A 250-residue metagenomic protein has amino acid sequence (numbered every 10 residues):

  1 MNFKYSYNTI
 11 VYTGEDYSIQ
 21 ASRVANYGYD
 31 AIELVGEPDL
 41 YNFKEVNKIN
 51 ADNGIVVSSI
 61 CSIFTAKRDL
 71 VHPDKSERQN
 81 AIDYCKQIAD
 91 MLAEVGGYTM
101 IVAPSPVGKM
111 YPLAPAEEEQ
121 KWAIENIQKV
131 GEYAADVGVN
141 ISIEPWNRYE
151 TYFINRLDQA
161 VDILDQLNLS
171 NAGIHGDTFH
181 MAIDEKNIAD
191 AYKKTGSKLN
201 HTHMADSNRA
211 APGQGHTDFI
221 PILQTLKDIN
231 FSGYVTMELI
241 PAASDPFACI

Functional and structural regions predicted by a protein language model:
M1-A25, L40, G96, I154-G176 (+1 more regions): Histidine-acidic metal/acid-base catalytic patches
M1-E94, L169, S197, A248: N-terminal pre-domain/capping segments
V11, P38, C61-A66, Y98 (+3 more regions): Short, flexible active-site-adjacent loop segments at beta-strand->alpha-helix junctions, enriched in small/polar
D30-A31, V56, Y98, N140 (+1 more regions): Residue-level detector of anion-binding/catalytic polar loops
E33, S59-C61, I101, S142 (+2 more regions): Conserved beta-strand positions in the central sheet of alpha/beta enzyme cores
Y41-G54, I82-G96, I124-E132, N187-K194 (+1 more regions): Short amphipathic alpha-helices and their capping/turn segments at secondary-structure boundaries
D52, V71, K75-G173: Active-site acidic/histidine proton-transfer and metal-coordination neighborhood in alpha/beta enzyme cores
A66-H72, G108-A114, Y149-E150, I183-D184 (+2 more regions): A short acidic, helix-capping loop that chelates divalent metal ions and anchors anionic groups
